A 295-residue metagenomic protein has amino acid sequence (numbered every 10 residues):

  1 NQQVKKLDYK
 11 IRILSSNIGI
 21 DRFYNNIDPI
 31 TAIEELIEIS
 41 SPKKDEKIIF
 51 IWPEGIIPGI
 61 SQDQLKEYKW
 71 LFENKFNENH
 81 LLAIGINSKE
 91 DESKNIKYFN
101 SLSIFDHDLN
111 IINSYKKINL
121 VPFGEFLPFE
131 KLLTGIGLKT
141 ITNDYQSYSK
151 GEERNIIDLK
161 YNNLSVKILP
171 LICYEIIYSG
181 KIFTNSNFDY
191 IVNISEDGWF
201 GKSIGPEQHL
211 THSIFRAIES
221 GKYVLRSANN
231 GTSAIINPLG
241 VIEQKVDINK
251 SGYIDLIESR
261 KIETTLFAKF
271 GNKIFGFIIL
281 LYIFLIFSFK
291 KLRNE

Functional and structural regions predicted by a protein language model:
N1-E295: Enzyme catalytic cores with a strong preference for nitrogen-chemistry domains
